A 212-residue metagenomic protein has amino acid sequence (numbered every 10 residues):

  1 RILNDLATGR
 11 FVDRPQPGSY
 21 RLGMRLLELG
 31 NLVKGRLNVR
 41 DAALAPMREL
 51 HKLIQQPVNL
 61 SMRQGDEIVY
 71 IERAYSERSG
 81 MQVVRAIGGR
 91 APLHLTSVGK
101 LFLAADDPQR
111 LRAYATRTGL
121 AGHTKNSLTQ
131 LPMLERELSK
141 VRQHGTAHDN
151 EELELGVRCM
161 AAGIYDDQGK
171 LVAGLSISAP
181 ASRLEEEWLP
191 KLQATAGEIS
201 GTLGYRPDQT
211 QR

Functional and structural regions predicted by a protein language model:
L3-A7, V141: Basic amphipathic alpha-helical segments that dock to polyanions
A7-P17, R21: Beta-hairpin "wing" of winged helix-turn-helix
T8-G9, L53, T202: Residue cluster at the C-terminal edge of the helix-turn-helix DNA-binding motif
V12-D13, L60-S61, I164: A structural signal for short hydrophobic beta-strand segments in well-ordered beta-sheet cores
Q16, Q64, D167-Q168: Short, ordered coil/turn segments that flank beta-strands lining enzyme active or ligand-binding pockets
R21-R117: Amphipathic alpha-helical effector-binding/dimerization core of metabolite-sensing transcriptional regulators
L103, A113, T118-G119, G197-R212: Cysteine/selenocysteine-centered motifs that mediate thiol-based redox chemistry or coordinate metal-sulfur cofactors
N126-T202: Extended hydrophobic
